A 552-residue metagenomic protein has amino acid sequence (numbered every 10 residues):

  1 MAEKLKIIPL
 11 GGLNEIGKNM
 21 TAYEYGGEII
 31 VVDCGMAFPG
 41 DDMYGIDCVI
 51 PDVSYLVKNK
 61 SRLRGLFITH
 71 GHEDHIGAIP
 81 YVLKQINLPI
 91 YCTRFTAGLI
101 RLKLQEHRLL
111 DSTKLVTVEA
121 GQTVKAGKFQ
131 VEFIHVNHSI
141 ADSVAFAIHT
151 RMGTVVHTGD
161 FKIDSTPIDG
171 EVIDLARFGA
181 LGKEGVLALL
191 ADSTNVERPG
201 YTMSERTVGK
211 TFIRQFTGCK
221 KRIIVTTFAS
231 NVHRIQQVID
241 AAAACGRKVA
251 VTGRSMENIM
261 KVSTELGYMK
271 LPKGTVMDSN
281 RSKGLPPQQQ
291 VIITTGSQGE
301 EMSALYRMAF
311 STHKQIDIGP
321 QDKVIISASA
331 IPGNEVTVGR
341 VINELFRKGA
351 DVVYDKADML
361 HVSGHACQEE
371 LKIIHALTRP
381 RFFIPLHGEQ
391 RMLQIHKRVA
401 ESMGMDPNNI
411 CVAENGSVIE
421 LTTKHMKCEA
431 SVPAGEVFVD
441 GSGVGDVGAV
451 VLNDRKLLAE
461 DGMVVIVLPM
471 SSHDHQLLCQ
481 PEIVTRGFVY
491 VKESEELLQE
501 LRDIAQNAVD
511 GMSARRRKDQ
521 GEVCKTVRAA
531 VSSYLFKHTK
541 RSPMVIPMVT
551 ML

Functional and structural regions predicted by a protein language model:
A2-F67, H72-G284, S303-D317, V336-R340: His/Asp/Glu-rich metal-coordinating catalytic cores of metallo-dependent phosphodiesterases/hydrolases acting on
L10, H149, D192-T194, T295-S297 (+3 more regions): Structured loops at beta-to-helix junctions and adjacent beta-edge loops in soluble globular domains
L13, A37-C48, R62-L63, Y354-A357 (+5 more regions): A glycine- and charged-residue-rich anion-binding loop/surface
E15, I140, P286, L458-E460 (+1 more regions): Solvent-exposed loop and beta-edge segments used for protein-protein assembly and interaction
P89, I384, I546-P547: Short glycine-rich phosphate-binding loop at a beta-alpha junction
L104, A400, L535: Conserved hydrophobic residues forming the short capping helix/wall of the S-adenosyl-L-methionine
R198-S327, I331-K356, L360-R517, C524 (+1 more regions): Hard-cation-handling environments
R516-L552: C-terminal tails and terminal domains of large nucleic-acid-associated and other macromolecular-machine proteins
